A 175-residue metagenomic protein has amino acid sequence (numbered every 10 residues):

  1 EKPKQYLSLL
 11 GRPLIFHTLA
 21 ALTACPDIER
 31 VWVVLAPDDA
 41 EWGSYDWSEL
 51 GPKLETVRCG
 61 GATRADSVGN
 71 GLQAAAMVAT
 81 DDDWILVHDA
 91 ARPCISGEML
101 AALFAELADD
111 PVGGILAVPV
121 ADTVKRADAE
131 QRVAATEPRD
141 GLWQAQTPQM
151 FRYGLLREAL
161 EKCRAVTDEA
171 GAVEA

Functional and structural regions predicted by a protein language model:
E1-A40: N-terminal glycine-rich phosphate-binding loop and ensuing alpha1 helix
C25, G51-P52, D110: Acidic-histidine catalytic/liganding microenvironments
I28, T80-D82, D110-G113: Short, high-confidence coil segments that cap the C-terminus of an alpha-helix and link into the following beta-strand
A40-D46: Acidic helix N-cap motif at the loop->helix transition within catalytic regions of sugar-transfer enzymes
S48-D83: Short phosphate-binding loop-to-helix
R64, A90-C94: Acidic metal-phosphate-binding loop of nucleotide-sugar-dependent transferases
W84-H88: Short aromatic-hydrophobic micro-motifs that form the base-stacking/packing surface for donor nucleotide recognition
I95-A175: Conserved core of the sugar-phosphate nucleotidyltransferase
